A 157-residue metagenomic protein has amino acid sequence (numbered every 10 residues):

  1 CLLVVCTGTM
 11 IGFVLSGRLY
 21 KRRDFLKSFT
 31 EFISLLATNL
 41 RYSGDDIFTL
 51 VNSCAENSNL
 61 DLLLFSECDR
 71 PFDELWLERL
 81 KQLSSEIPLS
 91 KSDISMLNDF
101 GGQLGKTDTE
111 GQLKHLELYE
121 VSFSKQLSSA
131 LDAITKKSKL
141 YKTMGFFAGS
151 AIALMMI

Functional and structural regions predicted by a protein language model:
C1-C68: Juxtamembrane/interface alpha-helical elements of multi-pass membrane proteins
C1-I11, A130-I157: Bilayer-spanning, highly hydrophobic alpha-helical transmembrane segments
V5-S16, L77, M96, Q103 (+1 more regions): General secondary-structure edge motif
R18, N57, K125, M144-G145 (+1 more regions): Short alpha-helix boundary/capping motifs
D24, S28, P88-S92, H115: A generic short alpha-helical patch detector that favors 3-5-residue windows in or near N-terminal regions
S28, L35, M96, H115-L118 (+1 more regions): Charged, amphipathic alpha-helical oligomerization/scaffolding segments
N39, G44-T109, Y119: Glycine- and small-hydrophobic-enriched helix-loop-helix hairpins
G105-F147: Membrane-interface, cytosolic juxtamembrane amphipathic helix immediately N-terminal to a transmembrane helix, enriched
